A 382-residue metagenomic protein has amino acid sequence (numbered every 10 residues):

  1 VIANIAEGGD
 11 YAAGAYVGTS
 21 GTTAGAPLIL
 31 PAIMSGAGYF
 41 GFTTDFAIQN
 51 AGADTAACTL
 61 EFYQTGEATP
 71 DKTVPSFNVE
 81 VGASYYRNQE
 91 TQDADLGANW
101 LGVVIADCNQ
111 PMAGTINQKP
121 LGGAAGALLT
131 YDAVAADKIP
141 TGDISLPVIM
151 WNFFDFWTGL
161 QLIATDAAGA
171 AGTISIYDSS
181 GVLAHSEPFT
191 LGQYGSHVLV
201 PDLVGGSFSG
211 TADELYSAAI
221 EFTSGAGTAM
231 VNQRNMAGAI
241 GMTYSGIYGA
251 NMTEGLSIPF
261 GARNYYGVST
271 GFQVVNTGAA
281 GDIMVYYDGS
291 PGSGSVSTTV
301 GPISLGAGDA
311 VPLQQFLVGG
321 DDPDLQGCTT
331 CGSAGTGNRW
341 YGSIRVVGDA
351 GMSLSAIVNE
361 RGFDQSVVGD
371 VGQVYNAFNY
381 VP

Functional and structural regions predicted by a protein language model:
V1-P382: Gly/Pro-rich, tryptophan- and cysteine-flecked surface segments typical of secreted/extracellular proteins
